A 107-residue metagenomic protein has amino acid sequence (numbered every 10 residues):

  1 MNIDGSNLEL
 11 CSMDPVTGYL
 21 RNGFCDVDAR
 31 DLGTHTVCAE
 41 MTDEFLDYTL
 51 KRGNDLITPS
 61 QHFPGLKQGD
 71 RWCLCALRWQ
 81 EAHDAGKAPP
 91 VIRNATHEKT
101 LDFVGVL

Functional and structural regions predicted by a protein language model:
M1-E44, G105: Extended boundary segments
C11-T17, D47-K51, G65-R71: Short linear motifs at secondary-structure transitions and domain/linker junctions
T17-G23, D55, W72-L77: Short amphipathic alpha-helical surface micro-motifs
G33, H62-F63: A generic "functional-site adjacency" signal
A39-D55: Short, basic/aromatic beta-hairpin or loop at an interaction surface
D55-H62: Short alpha-helix capping/helix-loop boundary micro-motifs
F63-L107: Short, compact, well-ordered microdomains
